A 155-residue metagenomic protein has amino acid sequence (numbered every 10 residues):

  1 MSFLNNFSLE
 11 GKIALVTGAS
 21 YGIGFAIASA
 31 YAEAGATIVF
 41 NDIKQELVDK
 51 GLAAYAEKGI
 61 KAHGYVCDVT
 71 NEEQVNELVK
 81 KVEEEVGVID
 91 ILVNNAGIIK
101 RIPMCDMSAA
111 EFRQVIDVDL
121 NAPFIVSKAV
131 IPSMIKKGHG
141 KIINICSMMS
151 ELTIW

Functional and structural regions predicted by a protein language model:
M1-I13: Flexible N-terminal pre-Rossmann segment of NAD(P)-dependent oxidoreductases
I13, S20-Y21: Conserved glycine-rich cofactor-binding loop
A34-G51: Conserved glycine-rich Rossmann-like NAD(P)H-binding loop of the short-chain dehydrogenase/reductase
Q45-E46, Y65-L78, A109: The beta1-alpha1 cofactor-binding region of Rossmann-like NAD(H)/NADP(H)-dependent oxidoreductases
P103-M104, E111-I116: Substrate-binding pocket helix/loop in short-chain dehydrogenase/reductase
S127-K128: A short, exposed helix-loop element centered on a Lys and neighboring polar residues
I143-W155: Catalytic loop of short-chain dehydrogenase/reductase
